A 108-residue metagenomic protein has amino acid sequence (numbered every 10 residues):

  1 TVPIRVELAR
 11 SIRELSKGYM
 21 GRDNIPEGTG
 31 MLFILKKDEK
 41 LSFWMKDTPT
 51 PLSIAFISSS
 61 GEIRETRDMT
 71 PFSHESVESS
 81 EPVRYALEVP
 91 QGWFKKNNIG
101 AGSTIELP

Functional and structural regions predicted by a protein language model:
T1-P108: Compact, glycine-rich, soluble single-domain proteins
